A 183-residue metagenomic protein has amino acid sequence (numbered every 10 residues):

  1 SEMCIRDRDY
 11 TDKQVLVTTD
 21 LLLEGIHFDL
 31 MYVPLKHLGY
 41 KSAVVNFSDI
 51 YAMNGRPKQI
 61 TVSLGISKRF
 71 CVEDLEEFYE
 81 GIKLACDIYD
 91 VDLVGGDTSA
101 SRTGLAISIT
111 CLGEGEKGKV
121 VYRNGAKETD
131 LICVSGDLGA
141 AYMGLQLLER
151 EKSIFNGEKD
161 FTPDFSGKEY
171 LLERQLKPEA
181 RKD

Functional and structural regions predicted by a protein language model:
S1-E2, R6-D183: Helix-biased detector of long, well-ordered alpha-helical tracts
